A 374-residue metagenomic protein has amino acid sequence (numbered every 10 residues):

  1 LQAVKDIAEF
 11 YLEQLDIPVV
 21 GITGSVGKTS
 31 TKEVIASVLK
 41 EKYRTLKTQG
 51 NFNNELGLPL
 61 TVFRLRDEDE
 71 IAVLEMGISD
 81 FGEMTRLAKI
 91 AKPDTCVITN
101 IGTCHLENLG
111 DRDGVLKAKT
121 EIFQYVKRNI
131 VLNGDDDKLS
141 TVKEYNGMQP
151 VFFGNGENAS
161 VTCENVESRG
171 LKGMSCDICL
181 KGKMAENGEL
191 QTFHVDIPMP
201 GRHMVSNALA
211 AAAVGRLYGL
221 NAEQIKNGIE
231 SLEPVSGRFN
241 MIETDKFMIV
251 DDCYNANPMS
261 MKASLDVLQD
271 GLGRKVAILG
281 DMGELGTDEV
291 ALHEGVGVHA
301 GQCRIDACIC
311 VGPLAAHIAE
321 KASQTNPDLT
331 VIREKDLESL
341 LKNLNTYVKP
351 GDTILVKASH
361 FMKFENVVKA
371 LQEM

Functional and structural regions predicted by a protein language model:
Q2-G134, S140-M148, K342, T346 (+1 more regions): Phosphate-binding loop of NTP-binding sites
L74, L132, V250-D251, L279-G280: Active-site flanking residues adjacent to catalytic metal/cofactor-binding acidic residues
V97-I249, G273, V298-G301, I305-A307 (+1 more regions): Acidic, Mg2+-coordinating active-site environments of NTP-dependent enzymes
L106-D113, M261, G286-E289, F364-N366: Glycine/threonine-rich flexible loop motifs
V235, C253, N257-N326: Active-site beta-alpha connecting loops in nucleotide-dependent enzymes
T330-L340: Short acidic-hydrophobic, aromatic-tinged amphipathic segments that line or gate anion-handling sites
G351-Q372: Peripheral docking tails and interdomain loops at the edges of cofactor- or intermediate-handling domains
